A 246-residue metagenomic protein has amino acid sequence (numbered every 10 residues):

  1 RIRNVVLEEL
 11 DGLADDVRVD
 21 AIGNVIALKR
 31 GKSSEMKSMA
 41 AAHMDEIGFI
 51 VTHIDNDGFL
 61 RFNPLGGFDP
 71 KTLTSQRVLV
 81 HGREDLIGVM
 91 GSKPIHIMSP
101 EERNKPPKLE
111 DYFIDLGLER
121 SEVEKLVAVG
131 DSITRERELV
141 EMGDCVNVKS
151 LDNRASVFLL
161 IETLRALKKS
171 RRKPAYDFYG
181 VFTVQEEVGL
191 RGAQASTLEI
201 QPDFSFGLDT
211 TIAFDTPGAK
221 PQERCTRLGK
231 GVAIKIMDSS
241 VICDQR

Functional and structural regions predicted by a protein language model:
R1-R246: N-terminal hydrophobic/helix-forming segments and targeting peptides
